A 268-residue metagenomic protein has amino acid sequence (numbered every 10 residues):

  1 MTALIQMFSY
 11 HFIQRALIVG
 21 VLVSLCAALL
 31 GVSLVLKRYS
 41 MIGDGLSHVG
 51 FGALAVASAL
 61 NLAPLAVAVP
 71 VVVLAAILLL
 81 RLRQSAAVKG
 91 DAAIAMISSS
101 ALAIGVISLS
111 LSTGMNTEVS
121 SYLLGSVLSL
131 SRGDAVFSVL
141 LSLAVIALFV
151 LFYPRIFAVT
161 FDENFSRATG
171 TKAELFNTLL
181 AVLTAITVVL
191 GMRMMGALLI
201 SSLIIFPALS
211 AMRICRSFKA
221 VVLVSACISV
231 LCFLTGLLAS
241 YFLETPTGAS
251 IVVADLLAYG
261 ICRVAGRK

Functional and structural regions predicted by a protein language model:
A3-R15, A86, I94-P154: Transmembrane helix-bundle core of multi-pass membrane transporters and related energy-transducing complexes
A3-S9, L123-V127, I228-V230, L234-A265: C-terminal binding/interaction regions
A16-V19, P64-V72, D91-A95, V139 (+2 more regions): Loop-to-transmembrane alpha-helix initiation sites
V32-M115, A211-L223, S240-L243, G266-R267: Short loop segments and helix-boundary regions at transmembrane helix junctions of multi-pass inner-membrane proteins
V49-A59, I97-S108, S129, A173-T184 (+2 more regions): Small-residue-rich segments of transmembrane alpha-helices in multi-pass membrane proteins, especially helix faces
A135-P207: Helix-loop-helix "hairpin" substructures at the membrane interface of multi-pass membrane proteins
P154-R155, V264-K268: Membrane-interface capping segments at transmembrane-helix boundaries
R193-M194, L198-A249: Transmembrane alpha-helical segments in multi-pass inner-membrane proteins
